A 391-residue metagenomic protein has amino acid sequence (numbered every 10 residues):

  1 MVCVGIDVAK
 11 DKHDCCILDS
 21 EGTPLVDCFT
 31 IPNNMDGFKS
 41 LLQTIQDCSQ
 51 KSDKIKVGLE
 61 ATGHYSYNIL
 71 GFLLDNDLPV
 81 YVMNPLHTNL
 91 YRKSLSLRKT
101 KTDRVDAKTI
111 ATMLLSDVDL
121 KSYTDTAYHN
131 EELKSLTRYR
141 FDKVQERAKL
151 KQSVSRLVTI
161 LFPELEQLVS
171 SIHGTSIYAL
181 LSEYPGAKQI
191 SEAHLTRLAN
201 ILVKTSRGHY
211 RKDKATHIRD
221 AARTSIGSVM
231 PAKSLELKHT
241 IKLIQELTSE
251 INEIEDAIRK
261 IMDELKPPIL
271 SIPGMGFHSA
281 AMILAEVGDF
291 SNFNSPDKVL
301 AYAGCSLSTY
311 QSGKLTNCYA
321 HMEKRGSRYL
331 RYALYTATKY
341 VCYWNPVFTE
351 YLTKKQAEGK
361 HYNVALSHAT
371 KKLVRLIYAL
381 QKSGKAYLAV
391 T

Functional and structural regions predicted by a protein language model:
M1-T391: A detector of single, family-specific signature residues that are central to catalytic or substrate-handling motifs
